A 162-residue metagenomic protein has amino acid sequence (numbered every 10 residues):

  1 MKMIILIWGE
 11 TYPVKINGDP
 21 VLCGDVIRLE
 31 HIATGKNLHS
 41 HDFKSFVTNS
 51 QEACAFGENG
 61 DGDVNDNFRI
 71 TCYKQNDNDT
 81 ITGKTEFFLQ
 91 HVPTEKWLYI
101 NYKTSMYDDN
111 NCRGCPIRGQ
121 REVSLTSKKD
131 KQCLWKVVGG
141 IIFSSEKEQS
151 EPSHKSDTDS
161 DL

Functional and structural regions predicted by a protein language model:
M1-L162: Lectin-like carbohydrate-binding module/patch detector with strong preference for beta-trefoil
